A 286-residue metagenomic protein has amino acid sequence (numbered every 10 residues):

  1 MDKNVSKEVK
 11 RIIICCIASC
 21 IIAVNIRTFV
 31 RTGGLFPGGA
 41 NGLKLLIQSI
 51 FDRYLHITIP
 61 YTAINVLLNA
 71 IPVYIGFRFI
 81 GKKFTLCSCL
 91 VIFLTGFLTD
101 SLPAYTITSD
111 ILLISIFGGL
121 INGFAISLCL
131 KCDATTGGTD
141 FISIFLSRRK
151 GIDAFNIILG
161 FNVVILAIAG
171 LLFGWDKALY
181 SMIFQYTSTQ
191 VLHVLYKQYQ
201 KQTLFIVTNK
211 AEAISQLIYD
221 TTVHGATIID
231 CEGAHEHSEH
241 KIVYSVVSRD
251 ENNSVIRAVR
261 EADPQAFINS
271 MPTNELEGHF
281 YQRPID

Functional and structural regions predicted by a protein language model:
M1-A211: Core subunits and conserved enzymes of cellular information-processing and envelope-translocation systems across
R27, L55, F117, I158-F161 (+4 more regions): Positively charged, small/polar-rich N-terminal and surface patches that mediate targeting and assembly and bind
